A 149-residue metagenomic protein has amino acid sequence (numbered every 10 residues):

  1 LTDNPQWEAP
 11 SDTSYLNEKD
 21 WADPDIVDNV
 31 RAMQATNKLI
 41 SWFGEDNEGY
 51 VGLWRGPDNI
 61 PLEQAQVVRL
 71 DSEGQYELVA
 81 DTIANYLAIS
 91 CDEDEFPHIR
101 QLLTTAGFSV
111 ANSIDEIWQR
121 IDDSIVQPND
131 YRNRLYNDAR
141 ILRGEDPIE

Functional and structural regions predicted by a protein language model:
L1-D58, S113-E149: A surface-exposed partner-binding patch
A9-D20, S90, P97-A106: A contiguous, well-structured "functional interface" segment within a domain
I60-Q101: Compact, glycine/acidic-enriched structural inserts
D94-D123: An amphipathic alpha-helical core segment
